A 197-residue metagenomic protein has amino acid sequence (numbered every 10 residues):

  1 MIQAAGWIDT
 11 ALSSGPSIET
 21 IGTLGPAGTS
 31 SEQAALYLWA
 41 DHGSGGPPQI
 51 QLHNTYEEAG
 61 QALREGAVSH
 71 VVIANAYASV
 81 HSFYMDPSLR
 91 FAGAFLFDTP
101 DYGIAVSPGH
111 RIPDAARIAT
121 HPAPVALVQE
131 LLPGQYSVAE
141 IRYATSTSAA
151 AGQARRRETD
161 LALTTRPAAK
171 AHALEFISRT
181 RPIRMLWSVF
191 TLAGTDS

Functional and structural regions predicted by a protein language model:
M1-S197: Domain-level signature for soluble enzymes in the chorismate/prephenate branch of the shikimate pathway
